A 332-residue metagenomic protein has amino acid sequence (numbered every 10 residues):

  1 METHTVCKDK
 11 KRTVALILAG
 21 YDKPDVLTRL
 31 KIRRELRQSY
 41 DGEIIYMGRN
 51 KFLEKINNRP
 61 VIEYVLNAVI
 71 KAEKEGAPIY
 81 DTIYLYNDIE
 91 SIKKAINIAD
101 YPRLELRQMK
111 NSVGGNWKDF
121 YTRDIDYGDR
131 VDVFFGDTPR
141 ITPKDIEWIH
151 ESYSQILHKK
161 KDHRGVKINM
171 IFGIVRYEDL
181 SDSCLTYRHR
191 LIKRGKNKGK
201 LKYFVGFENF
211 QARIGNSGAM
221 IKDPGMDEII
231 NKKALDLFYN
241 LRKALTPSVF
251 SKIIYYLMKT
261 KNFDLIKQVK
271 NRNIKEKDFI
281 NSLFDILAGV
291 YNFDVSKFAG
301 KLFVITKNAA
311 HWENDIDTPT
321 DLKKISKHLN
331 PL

Functional and structural regions predicted by a protein language model:
M1-R49: N-terminal nucleotide-binding beta1-loop-alpha1 segment
R59-I79: A short, N-terminal amphipathic alpha-helix
D81-D88: Short, hydrophobic beta-strand segments that form beta-sheet elements in well-ordered domains
E90-V131, R140-W148: Short phosphate-binding loop-to-helix
F134-G136: Active-site acidic Asp-centered loop
I141-H311: Conserved core of the sugar-phosphate nucleotidyltransferase
T318: Short, conserved phosphate/pyrophosphate- and ester-handling motifs at nucleotide-, phospho-/glycolipid
D321-K327: Short amphipathic alpha-helices within nucleic acid-binding modules
